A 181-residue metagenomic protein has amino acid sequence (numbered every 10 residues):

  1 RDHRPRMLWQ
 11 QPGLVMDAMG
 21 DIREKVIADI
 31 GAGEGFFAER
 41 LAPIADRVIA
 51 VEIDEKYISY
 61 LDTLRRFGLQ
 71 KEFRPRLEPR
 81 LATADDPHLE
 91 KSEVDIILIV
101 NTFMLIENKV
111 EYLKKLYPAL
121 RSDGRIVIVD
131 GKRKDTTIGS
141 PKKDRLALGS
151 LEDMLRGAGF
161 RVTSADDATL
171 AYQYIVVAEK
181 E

Functional and structural regions predicted by a protein language model:
R6-K25: Conserved alpha-helix/loop element of class I SAM-dependent methyltransferases that forms part of the SAM/SAH-binding
A28, A32-P87: Class I SAM-dependent methyltransferase SAM/SAH-binding core
P87-I97: A short acidic, Gly/Pro-enriched loop at the edge of an enzyme's catalytic core that lines a small-molecule cofactor
D95-K109: A short SAM/SAH-binding and catalytic strip from SAM-dependent methyltransferases
V110-R125: A short glycine-rich, Lys/Arg-flanked "PGG" loop and its adjoining helix->strand segment in the class I
V127-S150: Conserved class I S-adenosyl-L-methionine
D144-A158, A165: Short alpha-helix
S164-E181: Core SAM-dependent methyltransferase catalytic element
